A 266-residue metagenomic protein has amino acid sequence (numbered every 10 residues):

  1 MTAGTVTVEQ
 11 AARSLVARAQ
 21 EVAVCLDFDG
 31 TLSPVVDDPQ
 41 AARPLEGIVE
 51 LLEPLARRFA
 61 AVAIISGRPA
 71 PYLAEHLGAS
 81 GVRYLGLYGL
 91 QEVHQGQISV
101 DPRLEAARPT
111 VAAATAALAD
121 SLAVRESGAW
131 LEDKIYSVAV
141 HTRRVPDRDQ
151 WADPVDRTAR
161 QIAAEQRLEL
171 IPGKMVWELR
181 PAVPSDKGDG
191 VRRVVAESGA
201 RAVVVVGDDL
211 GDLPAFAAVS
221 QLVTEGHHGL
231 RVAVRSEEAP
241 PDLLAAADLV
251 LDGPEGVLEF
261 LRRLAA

Functional and structural regions predicted by a protein language model:
M1-F28, L32-V36, Q40, G47 (+1 more regions): Non-catalytic pre-domain segments flanking phosphatase-related domains
T2-T7, A19, G188-A266: Mg2+-dependent phosphoryl-transfer enzymes with acidic/Ser/Thr/Gly-rich catalytic loops
V22-V24, G81-V82, V203: The start of beta-strands in P-loop NTPase/AAA+ ATPase cores
T31, A70, G211: Conserved Rossmann-like nucleotide-cofactor binding loop
L32-A42, K174-V183: Glycine-rich phosphate-binding "P-loop"
R43-K134: Active-site phosphate-binding/coordination module
L77-S80, Q166, H227, A245-A247: Short, structured coil segments at secondary-structure junctions
R125-A218, H227: Conserved acidic, metal-coordinating active-site core of Asp-based, Mg2+-dependent phosphoryl-transfer enzymes
